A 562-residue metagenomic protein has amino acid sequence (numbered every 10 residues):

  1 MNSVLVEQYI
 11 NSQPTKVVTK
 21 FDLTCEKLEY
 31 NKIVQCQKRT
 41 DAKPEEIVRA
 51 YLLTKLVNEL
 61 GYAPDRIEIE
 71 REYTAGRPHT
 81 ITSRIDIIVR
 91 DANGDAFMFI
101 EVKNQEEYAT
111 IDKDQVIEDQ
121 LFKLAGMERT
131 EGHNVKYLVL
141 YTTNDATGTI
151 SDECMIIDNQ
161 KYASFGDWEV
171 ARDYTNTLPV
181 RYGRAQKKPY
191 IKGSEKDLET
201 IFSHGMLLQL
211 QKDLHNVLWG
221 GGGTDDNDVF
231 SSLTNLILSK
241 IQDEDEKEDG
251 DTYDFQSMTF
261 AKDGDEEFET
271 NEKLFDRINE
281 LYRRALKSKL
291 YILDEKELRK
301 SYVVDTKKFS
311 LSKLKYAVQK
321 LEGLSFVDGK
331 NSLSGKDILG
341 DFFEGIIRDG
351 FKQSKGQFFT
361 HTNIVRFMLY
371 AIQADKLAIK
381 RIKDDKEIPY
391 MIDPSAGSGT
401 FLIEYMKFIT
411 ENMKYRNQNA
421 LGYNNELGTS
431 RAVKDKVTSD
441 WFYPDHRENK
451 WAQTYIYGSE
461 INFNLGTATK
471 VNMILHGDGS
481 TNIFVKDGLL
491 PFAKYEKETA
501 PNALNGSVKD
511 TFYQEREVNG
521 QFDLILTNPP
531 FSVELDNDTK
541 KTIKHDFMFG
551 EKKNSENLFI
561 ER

Functional and structural regions predicted by a protein language model:
M1-E59, K188, K192-V217: Charged, often low-complexity linker/regulatory segments
V6-S12, Q37-D41, D65-G94: Active-site metal-binding core of divalent-cation-utilizing nuclease and nuclease-like domains
C25-Y30, I88-F99: Active-site beta-strand-loop-beta-strand hairpin of nuclease catalytic cores that positions key catalytic residues
A63, P78-T82, A96-M98, E107-D119: Active-site-adjacent loop/helix micro-motif of nuclease/hydrolase catalytic cores
K103, E107-S164: Nucleic-acid nuclease catalytic cores
L238, D245-D349: Long recognition/docking surfaces used for binding and targeting
H361-V508, F512, R516-G520, L524: Conserved S-adenosyl-L-methionine
I461, K552-R562: Conserved Class I SAM-dependent methyltransferase catalytic core
